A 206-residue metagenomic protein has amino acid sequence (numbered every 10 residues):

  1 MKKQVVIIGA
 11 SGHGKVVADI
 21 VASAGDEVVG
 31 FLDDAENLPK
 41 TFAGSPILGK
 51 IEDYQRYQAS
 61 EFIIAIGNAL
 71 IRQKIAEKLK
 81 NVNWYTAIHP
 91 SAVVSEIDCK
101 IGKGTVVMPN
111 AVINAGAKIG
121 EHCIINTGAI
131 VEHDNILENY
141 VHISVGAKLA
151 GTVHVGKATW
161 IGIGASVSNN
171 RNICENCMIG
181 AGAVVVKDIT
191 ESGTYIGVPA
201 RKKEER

Functional and structural regions predicted by a protein language model:
M1-K3, N176, R206: Short, low-complexity, intrinsically disordered N-terminal peptides in bacterial proteins
M1-R56, T105: Hydrophobic, well-ordered beta-alpha structural blocks that scaffold small-molecule cofactor pockets
G9, F62, W84, E132-H133: Generic structural signal for conserved hydrophobic packing positions in ordered secondary structure
G12, L70-I71, K100: Short alpha-helical
A18-I20, K74-K78, I119-G120, T190-E191: Short amphipathic alpha-helical segments
G25-V28, G44, A59, N81 (+2 more regions): A generic structural signal for alpha->beta connector loops
E36-S95: Phosphate-bearing ligand-interacting subdomains that bind or position ATP/ADP/UDP/GDP/NAD(P) or nucleotide-linked
I88-K203: Structural signal for interior beta-strand "rungs" in well-ordered beta-sheet cores of soluble enzyme domains
